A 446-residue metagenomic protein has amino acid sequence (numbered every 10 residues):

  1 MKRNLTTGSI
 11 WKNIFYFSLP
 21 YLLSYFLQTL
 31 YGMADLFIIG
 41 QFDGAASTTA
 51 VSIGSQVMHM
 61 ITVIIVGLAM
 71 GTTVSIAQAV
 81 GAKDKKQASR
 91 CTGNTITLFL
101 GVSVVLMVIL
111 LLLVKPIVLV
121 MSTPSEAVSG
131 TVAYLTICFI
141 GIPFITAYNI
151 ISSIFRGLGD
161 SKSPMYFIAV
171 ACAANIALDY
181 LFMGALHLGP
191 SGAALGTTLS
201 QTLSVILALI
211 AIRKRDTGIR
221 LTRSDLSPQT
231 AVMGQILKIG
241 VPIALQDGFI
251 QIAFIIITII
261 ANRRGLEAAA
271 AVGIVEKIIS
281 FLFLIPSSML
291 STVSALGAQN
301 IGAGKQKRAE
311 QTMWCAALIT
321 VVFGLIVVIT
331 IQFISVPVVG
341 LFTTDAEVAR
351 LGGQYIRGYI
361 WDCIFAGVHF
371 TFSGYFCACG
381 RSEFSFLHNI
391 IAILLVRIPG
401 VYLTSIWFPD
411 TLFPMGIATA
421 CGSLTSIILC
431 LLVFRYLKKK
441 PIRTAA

Functional and structural regions predicted by a protein language model:
M1-S18, I76-G141, A185-V241, G297-D362 (+1 more regions): Short alpha-helical transmembrane segments in multi-pass integral membrane proteins
K12-T73, A77, V241-A261: Signature of the first transmembrane helix
Y16-G32, I137, A171, S200-S204 (+4 more regions): Transmembrane helical elements of multi-pass membrane transporters/channels
Y21, Y25, F37, V74 (+15 more regions): Transmembrane alpha-helix boundary and packing residues in multipass membrane permease domains and related
L30-T49, V118-S125, L181-L188, G248-V275 (+4 more regions): Helix-terminus/linker motif at the lipid-water interface of multi-pass membrane proteins
A45-Q56, L135, A194, L266-F281 (+2 more regions): Small-residue hotspots at the loop-to-helix junctions and early N-terminal turns of transmembrane alpha-helices
T48-V108, I145-P164, T258, A271-S335 (+1 more regions): Small-residue-rich hydrophobic transmembrane alpha-helices
A69, C138-R156, P164-C172, A193-A208 (+4 more regions): Short runs within selected transmembrane alpha-helices of multi-pass transporters and secretion channels
